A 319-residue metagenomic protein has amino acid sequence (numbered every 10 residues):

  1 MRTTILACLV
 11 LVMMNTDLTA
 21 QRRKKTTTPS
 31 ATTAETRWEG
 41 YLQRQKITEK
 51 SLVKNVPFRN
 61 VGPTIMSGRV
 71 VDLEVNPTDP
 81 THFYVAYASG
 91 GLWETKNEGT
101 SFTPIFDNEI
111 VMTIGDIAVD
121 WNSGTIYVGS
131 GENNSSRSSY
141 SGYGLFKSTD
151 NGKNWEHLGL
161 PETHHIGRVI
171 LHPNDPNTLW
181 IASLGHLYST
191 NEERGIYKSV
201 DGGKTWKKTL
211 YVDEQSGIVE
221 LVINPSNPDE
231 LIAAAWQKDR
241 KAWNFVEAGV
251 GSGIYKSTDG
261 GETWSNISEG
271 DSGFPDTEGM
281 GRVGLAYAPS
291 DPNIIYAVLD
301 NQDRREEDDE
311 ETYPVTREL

Functional and structural regions predicted by a protein language model:
M1-R23: Bacterial Sec-dependent N-terminal signal peptides
Q21-L319: Beta-propeller blade termini and top-face loops
